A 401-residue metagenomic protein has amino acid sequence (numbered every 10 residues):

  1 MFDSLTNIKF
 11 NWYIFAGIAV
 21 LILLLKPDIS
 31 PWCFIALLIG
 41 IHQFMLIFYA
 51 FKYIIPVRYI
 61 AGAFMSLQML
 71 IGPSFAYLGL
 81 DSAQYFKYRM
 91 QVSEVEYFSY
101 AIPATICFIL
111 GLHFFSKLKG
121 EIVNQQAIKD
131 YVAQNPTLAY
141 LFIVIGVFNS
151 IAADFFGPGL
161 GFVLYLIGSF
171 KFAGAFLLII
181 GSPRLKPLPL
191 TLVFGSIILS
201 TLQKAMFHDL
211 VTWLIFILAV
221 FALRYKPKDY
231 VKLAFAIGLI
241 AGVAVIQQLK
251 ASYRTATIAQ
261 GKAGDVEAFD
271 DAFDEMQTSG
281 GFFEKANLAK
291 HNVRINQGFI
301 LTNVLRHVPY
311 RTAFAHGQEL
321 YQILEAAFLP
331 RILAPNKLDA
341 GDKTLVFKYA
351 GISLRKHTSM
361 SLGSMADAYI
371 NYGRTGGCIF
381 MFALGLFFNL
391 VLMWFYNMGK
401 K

Functional and structural regions predicted by a protein language model:
M1-I198, L202, G399-K401: Membrane-anchoring hydrophobic segments
I14-I18, K186-Q203, F207-M276: Hydrophobic alpha-helical segments of polytopic membrane proteins
I71, N149, V243-A244, L384 (+1 more regions): Alpha-helical transmembrane segments of multipass membrane proteins
V95-S99, G159-K171, K204-D209, R355-A383: Membrane-interface micro-motifs in multi-pass membrane enzymes
I106-G120, V293-I300, L386-V391: Transmembrane alpha-helical segments in integral membrane proteins
L112, F176-I180, F216-R224, F388-N389 (+1 more regions): Hydrophobic transmembrane alpha-helices
Q247-A383: Small-residue-enriched transmembrane helix-hairpin modules in multi-pass membrane proteins
R374-K401: Hydrophobic transmembrane alpha-helices and their immediate junctions
